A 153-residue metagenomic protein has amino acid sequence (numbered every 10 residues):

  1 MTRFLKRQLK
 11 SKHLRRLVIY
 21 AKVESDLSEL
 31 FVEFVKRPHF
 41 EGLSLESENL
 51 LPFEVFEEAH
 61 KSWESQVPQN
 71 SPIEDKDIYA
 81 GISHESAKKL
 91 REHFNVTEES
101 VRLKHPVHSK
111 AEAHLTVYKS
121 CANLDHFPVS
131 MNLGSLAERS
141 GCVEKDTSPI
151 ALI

Functional and structural regions predicted by a protein language model:
M1-I153: Contiguous terminal or domain-adjacent regions that often encompass a lipid-handling module or interaction segment
